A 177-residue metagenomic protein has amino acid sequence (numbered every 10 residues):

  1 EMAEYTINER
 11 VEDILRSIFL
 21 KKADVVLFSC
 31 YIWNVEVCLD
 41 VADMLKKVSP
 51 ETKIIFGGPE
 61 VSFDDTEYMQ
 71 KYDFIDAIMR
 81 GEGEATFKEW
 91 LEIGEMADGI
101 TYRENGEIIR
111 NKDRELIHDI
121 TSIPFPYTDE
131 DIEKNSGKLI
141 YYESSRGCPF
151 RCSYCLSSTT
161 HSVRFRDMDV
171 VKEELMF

Functional and structural regions predicted by a protein language model:
E1, W33, F87, Y127 (+1 more regions): Tryptophan-centered motif/residue detector
M2-L116: Glycine-rich beta-alpha loop elements in corrinoid/cobalamin-binding modules across cobalamin-dependent enzymes
T121, F125-F177: Radical SAM [4Fe-4S] cluster-binding motif and immediate context
